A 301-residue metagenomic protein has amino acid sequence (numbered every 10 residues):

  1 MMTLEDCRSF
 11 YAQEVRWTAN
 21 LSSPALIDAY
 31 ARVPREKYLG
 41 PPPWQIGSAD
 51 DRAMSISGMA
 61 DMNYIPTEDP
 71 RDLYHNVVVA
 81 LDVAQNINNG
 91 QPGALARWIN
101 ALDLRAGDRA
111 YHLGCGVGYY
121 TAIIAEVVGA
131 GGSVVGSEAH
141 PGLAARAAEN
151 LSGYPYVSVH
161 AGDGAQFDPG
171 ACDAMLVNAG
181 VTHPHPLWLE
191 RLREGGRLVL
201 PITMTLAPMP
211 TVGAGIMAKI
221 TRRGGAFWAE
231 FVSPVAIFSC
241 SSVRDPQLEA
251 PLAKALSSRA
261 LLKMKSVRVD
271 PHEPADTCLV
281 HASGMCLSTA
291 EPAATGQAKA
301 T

Functional and structural regions predicted by a protein language model:
M1-Y11, I202-T301: SAM/dcSAM-binding transferase cores
M1-Y111, Y120, V127, L143-A145 (+3 more regions): Class I SAM-dependent transferase core
E36-K37, G195, F227: Generic hydrophobic alpha-helical segments
K37, P41-P42, I56-S57, I124-A125 (+4 more regions): Alpha-helix boundary/capping detector
W44-Q45, L113, T203, Q247: Residue-level detector of alpha-helical recognition elements and their boundaries
D51-R52, V134, L252-A255: Short, intrinsically disordered/low-complexity patches at protein termini and at juxtamembrane boundaries
D61-P66, V79-L81, N150-G153, R197-T203 (+1 more regions): Hydrophobic transmembrane alpha-helix bundles
I87-A214, A218-R223: Conserved nucleotide-cofactor-binding alpha/beta core module
